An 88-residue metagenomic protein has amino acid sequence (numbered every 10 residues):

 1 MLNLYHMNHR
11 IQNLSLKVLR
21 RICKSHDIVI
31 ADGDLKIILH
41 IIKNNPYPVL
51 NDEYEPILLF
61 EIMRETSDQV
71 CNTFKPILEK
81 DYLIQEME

Functional and structural regions predicted by a protein language model:
M1-L2, K17, R21, I41 (+1 more regions): Generic signal for short, ordered secondary-structure residues within or immediately flanking folded domains
M1-R10, K43-N44: A ubiquitous short alpha-helical element
L2, Y82-E88: Short acidic DE-rich linear segments
H6-D32, K36-I37: N-terminal acidic leader/helix
C23, L39-I42, L78: Amphipathic alpha-helical interface segments used for dimerization/assembly
D27, K43-L50, T66: Short alpha-helix boundary/capping elements
K36-Y47, L59-F60: Amphipathic alpha-helical segments that form the core helices of the histone-fold
D52-L83: Long, compositionally biased
